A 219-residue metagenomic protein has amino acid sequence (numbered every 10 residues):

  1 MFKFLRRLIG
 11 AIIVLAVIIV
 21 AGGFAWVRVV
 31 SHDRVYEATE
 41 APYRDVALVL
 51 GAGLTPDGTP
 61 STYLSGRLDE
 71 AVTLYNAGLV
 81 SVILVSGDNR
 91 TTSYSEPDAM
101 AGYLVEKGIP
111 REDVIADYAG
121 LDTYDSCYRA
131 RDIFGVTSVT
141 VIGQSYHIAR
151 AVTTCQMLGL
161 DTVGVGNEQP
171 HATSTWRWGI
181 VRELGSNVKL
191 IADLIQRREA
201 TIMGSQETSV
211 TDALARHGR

Functional and structural regions predicted by a protein language model:
M1-T39: N-terminal type II signal-anchor transmembrane helix that functions as the membrane-insertion/stop-transfer segment
R6, I18-I19, I83, L160 (+3 more regions): Compositionally biased, low-complexity repeat tracts
A11, A41-Y43, V188: Extended hydrophobic leader/signal-anchor segments used for secretion and membrane insertion
W26-I180: A structural signal for short, hydrophobic/glycine-enriched beta-strand patches
R90-E96, V163-G166, G185-D193, T208-L214: A general structural signal for short secondary-structure boundary/capping elements
R177-E199: A transmembrane-helix-recognition feature enriched in membrane-embedded lipid enzymes and envelope glyco-/phospholipid
R198-R219: Short linear elements at protein peripheries
